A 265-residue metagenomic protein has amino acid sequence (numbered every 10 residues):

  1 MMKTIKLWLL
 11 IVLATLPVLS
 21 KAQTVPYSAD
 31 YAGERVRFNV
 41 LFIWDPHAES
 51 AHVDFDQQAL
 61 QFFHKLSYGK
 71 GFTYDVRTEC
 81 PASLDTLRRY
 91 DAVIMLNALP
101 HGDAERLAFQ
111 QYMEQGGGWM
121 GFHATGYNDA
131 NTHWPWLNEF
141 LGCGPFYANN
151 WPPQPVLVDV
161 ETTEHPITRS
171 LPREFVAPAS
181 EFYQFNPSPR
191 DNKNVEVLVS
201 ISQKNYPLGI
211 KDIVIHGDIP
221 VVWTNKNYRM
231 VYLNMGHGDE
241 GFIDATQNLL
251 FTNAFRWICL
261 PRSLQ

Functional and structural regions predicted by a protein language model:
M1-L9: Bacterial N-terminal signal peptides that target proteins for export
I11-S20: Hydrophobic h-region of N-terminal signal peptides that target proteins for export in Gram-negative bacteria
Q23-F38, F42, K65, K204-I219 (+1 more regions): Extracellular ligand-binding/catalytic regions of CAZymes and related secreted enzymes and adhesion modules
V36, R88-R89, Q115, T163 (+2 more regions): Residue-level preference for short coil/turn positions at secondary-structure junctions
N39-D129: Helical hinge/lid and interdomain linker segments adjacent to catalytic or ligand-binding clefts that mediate domain
D54-F55, T132-P135, G209-K211, A245: Short aromatic-enriched loop/helix-cap "lid" or pocket-rim segments at secondary-structure transitions that line
L99-L171: A glycine-rich, often tryptophan-bearing local segment used as a flexible ligand/cofactor-contacting loop or short
N150-N227, V231-Y232: Catalytic beta-strand/loop cores that center a nucleophilic Ser/Cys/Thr and support acyl-enzyme chemistry
